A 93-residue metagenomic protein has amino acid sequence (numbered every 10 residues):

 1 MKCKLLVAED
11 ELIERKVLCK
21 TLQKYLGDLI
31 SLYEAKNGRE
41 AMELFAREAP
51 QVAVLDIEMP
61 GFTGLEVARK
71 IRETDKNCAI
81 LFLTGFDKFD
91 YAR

Functional and structural regions predicted by a protein language model:
M1-K4: Non-catalytic signal-transmission and effector/linker regions of two-component phosphorelay proteins
V7, E34, L81-T84: Conserved SAM-binding loop
A8-E9, Y25, R72, D87: Aromatic-residue detector
E9, D28-K36, L44, A92: Short hydrophobic/Thr-rich beta-strand motif most characteristic of the beta2 strand and flanking loop of CheY-like
E11-Y33: Two-component/phosphorelay signaling modules centered on CheY-like receiver
M42-R93: CheY-like receiver
